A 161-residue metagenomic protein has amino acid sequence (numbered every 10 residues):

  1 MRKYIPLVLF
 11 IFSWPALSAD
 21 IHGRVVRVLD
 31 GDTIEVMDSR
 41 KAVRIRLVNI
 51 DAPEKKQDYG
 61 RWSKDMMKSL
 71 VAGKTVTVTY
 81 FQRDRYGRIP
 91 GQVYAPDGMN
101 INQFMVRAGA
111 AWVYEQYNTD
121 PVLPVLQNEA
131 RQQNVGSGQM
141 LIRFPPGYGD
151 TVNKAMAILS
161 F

Functional and structural regions predicted by a protein language model:
R2-P6, W14-F161: Small beta-barrel nucleic-acid-binding modules, primarily SNase/OB-fold domains and secondarily Tudor-like barrels
